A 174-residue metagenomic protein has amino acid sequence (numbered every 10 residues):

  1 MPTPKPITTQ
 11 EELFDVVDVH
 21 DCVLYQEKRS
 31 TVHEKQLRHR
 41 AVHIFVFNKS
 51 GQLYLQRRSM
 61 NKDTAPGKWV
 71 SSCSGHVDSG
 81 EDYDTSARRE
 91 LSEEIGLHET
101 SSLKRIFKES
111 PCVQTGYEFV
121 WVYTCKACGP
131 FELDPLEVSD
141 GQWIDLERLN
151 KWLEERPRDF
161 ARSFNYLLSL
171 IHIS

Functional and structural regions predicted by a protein language model:
P2-H43, K49: Acidic, metal-coordinating catalytic segment for phosphate/diphosphate chemistry, firing primarily on the Nudix
R29-S30, S59, E137: Residue-level structural signal for beta-strand termini and adjacent loop
K35-L37, T64-W69, I144-D145: A short, polar/proline- and glycine-enriched secondary-structure boundary/capping micro-motif
A41-C73: A glycine-rich, hydrophobic loop/mini-helix early in the fold
G75-F160: Unchanged
I171-S174: Conserved small/polar residues in nucleotide/adenosyl-binding loops
